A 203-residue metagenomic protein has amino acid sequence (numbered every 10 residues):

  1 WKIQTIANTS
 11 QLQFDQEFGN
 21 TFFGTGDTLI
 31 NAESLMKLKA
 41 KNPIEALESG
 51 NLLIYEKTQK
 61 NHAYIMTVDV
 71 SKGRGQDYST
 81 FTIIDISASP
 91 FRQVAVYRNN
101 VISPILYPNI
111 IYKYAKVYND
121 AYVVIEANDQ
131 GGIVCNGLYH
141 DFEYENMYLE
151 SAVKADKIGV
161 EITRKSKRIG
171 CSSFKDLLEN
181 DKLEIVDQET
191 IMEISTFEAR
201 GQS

Functional and structural regions predicted by a protein language model:
K2-A152, D156-R164, R168, S172 (+1 more regions): RNase H-like, metal-dependent nuclease domains and their acidic two-metal-ion catalytic environment used
